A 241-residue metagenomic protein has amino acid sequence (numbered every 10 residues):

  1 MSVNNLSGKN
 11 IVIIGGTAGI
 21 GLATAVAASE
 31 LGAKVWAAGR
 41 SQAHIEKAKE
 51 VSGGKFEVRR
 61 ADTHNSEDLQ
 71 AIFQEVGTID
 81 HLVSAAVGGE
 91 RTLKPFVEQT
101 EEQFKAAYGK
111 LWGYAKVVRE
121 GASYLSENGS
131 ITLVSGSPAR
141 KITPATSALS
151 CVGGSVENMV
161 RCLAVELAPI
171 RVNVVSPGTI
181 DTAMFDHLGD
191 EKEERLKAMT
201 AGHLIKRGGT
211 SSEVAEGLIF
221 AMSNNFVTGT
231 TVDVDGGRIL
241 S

Functional and structural regions predicted by a protein language model:
T17-G19: Conserved glycine-rich cofactor-binding loop
L31-K47: Conserved glycine-rich Rossmann-like NAD(P)H-binding loop of the short-chain dehydrogenase/reductase
V51-E67: Rossmann-fold cofactor-recognition segment
V83-L93, G236-G237: Conserved NAD(P)H cofactor-binding loop of Rossmann-fold oxidoreductase domains
P95-Q99, Q103-V117, S123-A168, T179-I180 (+1 more regions): Catalytic loop of short-chain dehydrogenase/reductase
E157, E166-T182, V227-V234: Conserved Rossmann-fold SDR core element
T179-G202: A glycine/serine/threonine-rich, flexible loop-to-helix segment that serves as the NAD(P) cofactor-binding "lid"
T210-V234, I239: C-terminal substrate-recognition "lid" of short-chain dehydrogenase/reductases
